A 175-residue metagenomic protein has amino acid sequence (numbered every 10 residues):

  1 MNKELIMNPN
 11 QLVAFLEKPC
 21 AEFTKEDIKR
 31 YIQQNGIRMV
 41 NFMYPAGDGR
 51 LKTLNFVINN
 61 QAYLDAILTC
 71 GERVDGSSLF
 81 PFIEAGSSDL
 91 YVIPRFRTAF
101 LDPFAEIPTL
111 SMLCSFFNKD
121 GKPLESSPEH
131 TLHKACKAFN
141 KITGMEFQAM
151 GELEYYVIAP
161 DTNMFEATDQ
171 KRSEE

Functional and structural regions predicted by a protein language model:
M1-E174: ATP/Mg2+-dependent ligation/transfer catalytic cores
